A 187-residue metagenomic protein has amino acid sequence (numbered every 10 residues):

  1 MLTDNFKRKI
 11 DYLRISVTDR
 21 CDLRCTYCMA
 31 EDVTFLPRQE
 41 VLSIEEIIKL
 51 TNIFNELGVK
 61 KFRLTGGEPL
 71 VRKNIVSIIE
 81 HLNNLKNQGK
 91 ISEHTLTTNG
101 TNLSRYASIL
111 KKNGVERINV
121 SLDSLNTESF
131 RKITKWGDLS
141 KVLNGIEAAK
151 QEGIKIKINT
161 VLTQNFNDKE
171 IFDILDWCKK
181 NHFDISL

Functional and structural regions predicted by a protein language model:
M1-Y12, D176, K180: Auxiliary Fe-S-binding modules of radical SAM enzymes
L2, F6, R38, N126-S129 (+1 more regions): Glycine-rich, flexible loop/turn motifs
N5-E45: Canonical Radical SAM [4Fe-4S] cluster-binding loop centered on the CxxxCxxC motif and its immediate flanking residues
I10-Y12, G66, K157: Short, solvent-exposed beta-strand edge segments and adjacent coil->beta transition regions
T18-R20, A30-E31, T65-G67, T97-N99: Acidic/polar N-terminal loop/beta-strand segments that form early-domain functional surfaces
I44-L64, V71-W177, D184-S186: Radical SAM/AdoMet-radical enzyme domain recognition
